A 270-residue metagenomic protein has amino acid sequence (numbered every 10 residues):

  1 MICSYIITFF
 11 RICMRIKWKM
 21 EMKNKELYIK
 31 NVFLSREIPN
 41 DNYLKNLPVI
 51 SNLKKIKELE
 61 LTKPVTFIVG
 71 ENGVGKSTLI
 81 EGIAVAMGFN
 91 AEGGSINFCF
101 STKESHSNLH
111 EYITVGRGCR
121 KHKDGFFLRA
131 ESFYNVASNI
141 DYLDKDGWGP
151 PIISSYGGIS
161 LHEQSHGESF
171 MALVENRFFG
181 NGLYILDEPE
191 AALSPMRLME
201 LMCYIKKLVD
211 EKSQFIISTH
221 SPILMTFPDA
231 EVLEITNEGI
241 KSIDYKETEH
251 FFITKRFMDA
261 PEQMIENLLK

Functional and structural regions predicted by a protein language model:
W18-K19, M196-Q214, S221-K270: C-terminal lobe/lid and adjacent interdomain/linker elements of RecA-like ASCE P-loop ATPase modules
K23-I56: N-terminal pre-Walker A segment at the start of P-loop NTPase domains
L53, K57-K63, R177-F179: Phosphate-binding P-loop
V65-F67, T78-K145: ABC ATPase nucleotide-binding domain signature region
N72: The conserved Walker
G75: Conserved glycine(s) of the Walker
Q164-L186, R197-C203, L208: GG-anchored amphipathic helix commonly corresponding to the ABC/SMC/Rad50 NBD signature/C-loop
E190-A191: Short loop immediately C-terminal to the Walker-B catalytic DE motif in ABC-type ATPase nucleotide-binding domains
